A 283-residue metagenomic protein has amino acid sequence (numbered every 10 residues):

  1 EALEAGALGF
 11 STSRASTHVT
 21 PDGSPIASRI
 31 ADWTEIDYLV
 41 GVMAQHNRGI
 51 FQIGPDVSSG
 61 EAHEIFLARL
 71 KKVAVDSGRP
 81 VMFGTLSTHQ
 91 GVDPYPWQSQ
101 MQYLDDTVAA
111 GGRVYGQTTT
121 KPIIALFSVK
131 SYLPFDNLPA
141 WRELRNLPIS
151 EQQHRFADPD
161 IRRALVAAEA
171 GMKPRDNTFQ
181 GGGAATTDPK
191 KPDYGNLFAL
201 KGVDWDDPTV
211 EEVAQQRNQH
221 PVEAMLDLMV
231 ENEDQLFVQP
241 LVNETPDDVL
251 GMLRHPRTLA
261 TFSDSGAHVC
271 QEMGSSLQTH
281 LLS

Functional and structural regions predicted by a protein language model:
E1-A44, I53-S283: Active-site neighborhoods of metal-dependent hydrolases
